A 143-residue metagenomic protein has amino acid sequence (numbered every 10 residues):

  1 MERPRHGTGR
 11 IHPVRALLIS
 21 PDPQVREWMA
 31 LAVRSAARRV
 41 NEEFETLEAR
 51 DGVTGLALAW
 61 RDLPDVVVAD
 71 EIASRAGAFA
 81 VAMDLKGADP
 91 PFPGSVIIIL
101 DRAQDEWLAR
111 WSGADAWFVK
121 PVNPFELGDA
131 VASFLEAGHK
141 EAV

Functional and structural regions predicted by a protein language model:
P13-R34, V67: Conserved acidic segment of CheY-like receiver
W28, V122-V131: C-terminal output helix
N41-R50: Short hydrophobic/Thr-rich beta-strand motif most characteristic of the beta2 strand and flanking loop of CheY-like
A49-V66: Acidic, metal-coordinating helix/loop segments flanking the phosphotransfer/catalytic sites of two-component signaling
D65, P90-S95: His-Asp phosphorelay/catalytic-motif detector in bacterial-type signaling
D65-L85: Conserved phosphotransfer microenvironments
V67, W117-F118: Two-component signal transduction core modules
A80, I98-W117: Alpha4 helix (beta4-alpha4-beta5 surface) of REC/receiver domains from two-component response regulators
